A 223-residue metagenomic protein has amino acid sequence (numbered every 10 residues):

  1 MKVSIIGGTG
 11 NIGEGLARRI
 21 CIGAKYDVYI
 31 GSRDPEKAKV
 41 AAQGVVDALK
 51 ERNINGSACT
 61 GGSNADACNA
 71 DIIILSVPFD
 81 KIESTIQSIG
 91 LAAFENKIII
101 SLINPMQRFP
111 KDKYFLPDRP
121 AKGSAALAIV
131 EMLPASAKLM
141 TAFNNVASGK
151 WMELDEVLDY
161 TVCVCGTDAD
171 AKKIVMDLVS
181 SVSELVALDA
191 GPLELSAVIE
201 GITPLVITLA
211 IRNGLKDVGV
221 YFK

Functional and structural regions predicted by a protein language model:
M1-D47, S181, G219: NAD(P)+-binding Rossmann beta1-loop-alpha1 motif at the extreme N-terminus of oxidoreductases
I6, Y160-K223: Active-site-lining helix/loop region of Rossmann-like oxidoreductase modules
A48-T60, A135-K138, L185: A short helix-to-beta-strand connector/capping loop
R52, G56-I99, N104-D112: Rossmann-like NAD(P)-binding element
K81, I103-M106, V146-A147, D168 (+1 more regions): Glycine-rich beta-alpha junction loops
K113-K122, E153-D170: Short beta-strand and adjoining strand-loop segment in the mid-core of the Rossmann-like NAD(P)-dependent dehydrogenase
R119-N144: Rossmann-fold dehydrogenase core element
